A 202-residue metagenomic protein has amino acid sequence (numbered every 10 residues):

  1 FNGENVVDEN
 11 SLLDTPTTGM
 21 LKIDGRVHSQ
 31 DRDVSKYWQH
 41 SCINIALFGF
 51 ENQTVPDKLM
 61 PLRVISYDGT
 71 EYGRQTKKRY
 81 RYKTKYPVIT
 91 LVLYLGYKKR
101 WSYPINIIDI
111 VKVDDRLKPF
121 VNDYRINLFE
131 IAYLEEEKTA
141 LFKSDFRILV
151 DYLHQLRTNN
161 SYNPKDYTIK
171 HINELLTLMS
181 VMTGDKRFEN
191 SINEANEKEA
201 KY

Functional and structural regions predicted by a protein language model:
F1-Y202: Elongated, amphipathic alpha-helical interaction scaffolds
